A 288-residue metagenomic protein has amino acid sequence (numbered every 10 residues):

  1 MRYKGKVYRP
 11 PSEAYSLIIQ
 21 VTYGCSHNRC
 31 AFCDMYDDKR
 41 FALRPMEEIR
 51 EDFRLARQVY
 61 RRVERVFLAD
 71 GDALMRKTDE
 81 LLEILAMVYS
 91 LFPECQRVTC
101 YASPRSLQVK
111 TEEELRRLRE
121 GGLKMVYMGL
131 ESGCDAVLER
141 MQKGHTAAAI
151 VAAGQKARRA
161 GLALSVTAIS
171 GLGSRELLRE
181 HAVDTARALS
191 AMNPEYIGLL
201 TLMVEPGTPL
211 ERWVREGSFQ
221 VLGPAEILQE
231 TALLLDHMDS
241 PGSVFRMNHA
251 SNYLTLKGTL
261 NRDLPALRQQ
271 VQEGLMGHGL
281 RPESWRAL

Functional and structural regions predicted by a protein language model:
M1-E13, F92, R187-L288: Auxiliary Fe-S-binding modules of radical SAM enzymes
K6-E48: Canonical Radical SAM [4Fe-4S] cluster-binding loop centered on the CxxxCxxC motif and its immediate flanking residues
L17-I19, E64-V66, Q96-A102, V126-M128 (+3 more regions): Hydrophobic faces of well-ordered beta-strands that scaffold small-molecule active sites in alpha/beta enzyme cores
C25, C33, I49, L68 (+6 more regions): Conserved, mostly hydrophobic/aromatic
I49, L81, T111, I150 (+3 more regions): Aromatic/hydrophobic pocket-lining residues that form the small-molecule binding cavity in soluble enzyme cores
R57-R159, D239-S240: Conserved SAM/AdoMet-binding glycine-rich loop
R105, G133-V137, A157-H181, L200-P206 (+1 more regions): Conserved strand-turn element in the central/C-terminal portion of the radical SAM core barrel that lines
E113-L115, G173-A191: Catalytic cores of alpha/beta
